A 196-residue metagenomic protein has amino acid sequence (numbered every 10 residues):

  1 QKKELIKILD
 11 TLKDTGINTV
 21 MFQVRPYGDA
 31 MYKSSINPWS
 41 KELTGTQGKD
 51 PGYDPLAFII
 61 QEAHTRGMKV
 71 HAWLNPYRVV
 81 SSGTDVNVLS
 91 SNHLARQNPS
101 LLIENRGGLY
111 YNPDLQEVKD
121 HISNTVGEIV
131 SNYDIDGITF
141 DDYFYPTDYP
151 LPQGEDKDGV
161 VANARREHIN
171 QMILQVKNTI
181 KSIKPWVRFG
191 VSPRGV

Functional and structural regions predicted by a protein language model:
Q1, N37-G52, N105-D120, D158-H168: The substrate-binding groove and active-site-proximal loops of carbohydrate-active enzymes, especially glycoside
Q1, Q61, H71-A72, Y77-N132: Active-site-adjacent "subsite" loops/lids of carbohydrate-active enzymes
K2-T15, E42-R66, E167-Q175: Aromatic- and glycine-enriched glycan-recognition loops and surfaces that form the carbohydrate-binding subsites
K3-A30, N132-G137: Catalytic domains of carbohydrate-active enzymes, especially glycoside hydrolases
T15-P51: Aromatic-lined carbohydrate-binding/catalytic grooves of carbohydrate-active enzymes
Y32-T44, R78-R106, Y143-V160: Aromatic- and acidic-residue-enriched segments that line the glycan-binding/catalytic groove of carbohydrate-active
I60, H64, K69-S81, T139-D142 (+1 more regions): Aromatic-lined carbohydrate-recognition surfaces of secreted/lumenal glycan-active proteins
H121-I138, P146-T147, G154-N163, I173 (+2 more regions): Active-site and adjacent substrate-binding regions of carbohydrate-active enzymes
